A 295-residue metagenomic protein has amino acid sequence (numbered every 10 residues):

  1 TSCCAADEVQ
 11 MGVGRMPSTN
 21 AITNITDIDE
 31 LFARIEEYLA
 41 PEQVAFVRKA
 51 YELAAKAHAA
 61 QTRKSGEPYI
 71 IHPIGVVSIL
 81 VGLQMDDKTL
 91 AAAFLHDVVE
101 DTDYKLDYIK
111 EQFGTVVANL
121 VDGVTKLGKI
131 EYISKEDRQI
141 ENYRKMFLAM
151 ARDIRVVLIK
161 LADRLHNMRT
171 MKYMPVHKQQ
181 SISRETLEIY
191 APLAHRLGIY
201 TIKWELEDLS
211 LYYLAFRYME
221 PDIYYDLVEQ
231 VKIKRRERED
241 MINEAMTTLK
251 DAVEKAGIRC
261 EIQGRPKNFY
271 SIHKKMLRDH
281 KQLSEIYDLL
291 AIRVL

Functional and structural regions predicted by a protein language model:
C3-C4, G12-P41, A55-R63, I70-D86 (+7 more regions): Nucleic-acid processing machinery
A40, E111-V117: Glycine-centered helix-coil hinge/cap
A45-K56: N-terminal glycine-rich anion-binding loops that anchor highly charged ligand groups
